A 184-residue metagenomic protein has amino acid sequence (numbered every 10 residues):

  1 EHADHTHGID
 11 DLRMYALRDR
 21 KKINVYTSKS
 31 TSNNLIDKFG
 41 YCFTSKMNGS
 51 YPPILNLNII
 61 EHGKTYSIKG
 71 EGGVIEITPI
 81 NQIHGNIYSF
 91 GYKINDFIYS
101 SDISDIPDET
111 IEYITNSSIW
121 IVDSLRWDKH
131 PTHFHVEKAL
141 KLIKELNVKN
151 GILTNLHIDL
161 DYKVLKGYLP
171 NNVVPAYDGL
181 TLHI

Functional and structural regions predicted by a protein language model:
E1-S100, K166-I184: Binuclear metal-dependent hydrolase catalytic cores
D105-I184: Cap/insert and terminal regions of metallo-dependent hydrolase folds
